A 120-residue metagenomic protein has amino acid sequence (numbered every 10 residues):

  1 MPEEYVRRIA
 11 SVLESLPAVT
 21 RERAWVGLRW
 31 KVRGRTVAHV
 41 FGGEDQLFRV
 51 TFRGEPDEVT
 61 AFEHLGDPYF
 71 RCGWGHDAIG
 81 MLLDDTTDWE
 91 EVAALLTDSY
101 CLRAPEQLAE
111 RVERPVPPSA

Functional and structural regions predicted by a protein language model:
M1-A120: Charge-dense, helix-prone N-terminal extensions
